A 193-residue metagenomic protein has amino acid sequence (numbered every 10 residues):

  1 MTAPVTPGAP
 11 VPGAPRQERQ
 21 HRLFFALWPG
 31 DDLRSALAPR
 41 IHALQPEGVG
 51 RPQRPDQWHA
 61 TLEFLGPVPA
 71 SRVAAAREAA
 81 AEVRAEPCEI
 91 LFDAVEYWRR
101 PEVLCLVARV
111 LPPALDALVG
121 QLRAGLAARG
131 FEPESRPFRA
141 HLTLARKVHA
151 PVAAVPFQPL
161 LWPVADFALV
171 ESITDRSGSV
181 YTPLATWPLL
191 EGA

Functional and structural regions predicted by a protein language model:
T2-A193: Histidine-dependent nucleotide/RNA phosphoesterase domain, centered on the 2H-phosphoesterase fold with its duplicated
